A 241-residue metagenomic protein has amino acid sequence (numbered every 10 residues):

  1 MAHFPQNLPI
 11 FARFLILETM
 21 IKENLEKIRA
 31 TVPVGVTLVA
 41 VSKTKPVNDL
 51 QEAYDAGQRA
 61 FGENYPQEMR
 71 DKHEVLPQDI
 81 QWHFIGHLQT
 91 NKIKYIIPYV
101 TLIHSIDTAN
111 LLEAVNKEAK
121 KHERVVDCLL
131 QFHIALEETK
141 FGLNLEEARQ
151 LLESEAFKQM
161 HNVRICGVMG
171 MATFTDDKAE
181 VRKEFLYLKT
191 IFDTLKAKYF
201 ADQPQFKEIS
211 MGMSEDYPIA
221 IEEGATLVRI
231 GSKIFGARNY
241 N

Functional and structural regions predicted by a protein language model:
M1-R13: Cationic, amphipathic, low-complexity segments that mediate targeting or membrane/lipid association
E18-E215, I221-E223, F235: Conserved alpha/beta-domain cores
I219-N241: Short, basic/aromatic-enriched C-terminal tail that caps enzymatic domains
